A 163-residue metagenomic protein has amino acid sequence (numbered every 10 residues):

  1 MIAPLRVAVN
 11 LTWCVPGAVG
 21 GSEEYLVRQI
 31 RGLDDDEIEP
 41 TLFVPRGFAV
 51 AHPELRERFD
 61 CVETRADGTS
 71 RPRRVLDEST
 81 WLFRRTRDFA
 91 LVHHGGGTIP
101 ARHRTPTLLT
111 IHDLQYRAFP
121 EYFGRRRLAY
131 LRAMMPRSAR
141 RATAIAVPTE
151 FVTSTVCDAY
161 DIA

Functional and structural regions predicted by a protein language model:
M1-A163: Carbohydrate transferase catalytic cores enriched for Leloir-type hexosyltransferases
